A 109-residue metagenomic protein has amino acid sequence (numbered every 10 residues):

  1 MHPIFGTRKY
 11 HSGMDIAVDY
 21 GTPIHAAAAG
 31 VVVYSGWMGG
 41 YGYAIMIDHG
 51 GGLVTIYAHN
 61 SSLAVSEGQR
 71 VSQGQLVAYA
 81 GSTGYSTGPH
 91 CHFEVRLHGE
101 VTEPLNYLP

Functional and structural regions predicted by a protein language model:
M1-P109: Catalytic cores of peptidoglycan-degrading enzymes
